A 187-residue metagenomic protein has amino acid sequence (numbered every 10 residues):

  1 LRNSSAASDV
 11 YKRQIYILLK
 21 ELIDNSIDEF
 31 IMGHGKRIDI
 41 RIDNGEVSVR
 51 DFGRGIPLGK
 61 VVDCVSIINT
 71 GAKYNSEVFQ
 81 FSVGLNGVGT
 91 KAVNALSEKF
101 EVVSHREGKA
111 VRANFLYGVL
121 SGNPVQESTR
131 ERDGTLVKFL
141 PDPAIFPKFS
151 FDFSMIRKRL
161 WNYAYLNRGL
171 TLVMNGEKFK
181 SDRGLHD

Functional and structural regions predicted by a protein language model:
L1-A7, Y11: Single conserved hydrophobic/aromatic residue that forms the stacking wall/gate of nucleotide- or nucleobase-binding
R13-E21, V62, S154, K158: Short, well-ordered alpha-helical segments
R13-K36, G89-L96: Conserved ATP-binding N-box helix of the HATPase_c
K20-D24, V65-N69, K138: Amphipathic, well-packed alpha-helical segments that form the structural scaffold of globular domains
I27-Y74: Conserved beta-strand-loop-beta-strand hairpin that lines the nucleotide-binding pocket of ATP/GTP-utilizing enzymes
G45-F52, G59-K60, Y74-D187: GHKL-type ATPase core
